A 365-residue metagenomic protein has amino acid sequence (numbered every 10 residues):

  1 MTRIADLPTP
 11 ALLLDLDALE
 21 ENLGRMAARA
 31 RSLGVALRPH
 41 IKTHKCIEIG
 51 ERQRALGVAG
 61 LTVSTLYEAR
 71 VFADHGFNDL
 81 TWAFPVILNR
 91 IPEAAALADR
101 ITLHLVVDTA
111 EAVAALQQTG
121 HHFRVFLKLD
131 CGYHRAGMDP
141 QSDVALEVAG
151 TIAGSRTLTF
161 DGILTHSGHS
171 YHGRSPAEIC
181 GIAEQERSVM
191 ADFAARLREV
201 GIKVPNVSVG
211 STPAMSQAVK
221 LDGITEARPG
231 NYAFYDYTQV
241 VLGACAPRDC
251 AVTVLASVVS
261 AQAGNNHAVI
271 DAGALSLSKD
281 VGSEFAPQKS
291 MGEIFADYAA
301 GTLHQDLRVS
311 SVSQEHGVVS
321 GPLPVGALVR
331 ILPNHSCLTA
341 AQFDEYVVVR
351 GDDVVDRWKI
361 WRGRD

Functional and structural regions predicted by a protein language model:
M1-L14: Generic N-terminal amphipathic, Lys/Arg-enriched alpha-helix
A11, E20-S32, H44-A55, L66 (+1 more regions): N-terminal capping/small domains of soluble enzymes
L19, K42, F72, L127 (+5 more regions): Conserved, mostly hydrophobic/aromatic
H40-H172: Active-site-proximal beta-alpha core segment in soluble small-molecule metabolic enzymes
H122-R124, C131-A246: Active-site loop/helix belt of alpha/beta enzymes
A214-A296: Active-site loop ensemble at the mouth of alpha/beta enzyme cores that anchors a bound cofactor
A263-D365: C-terminal accessory subdomain/extension
